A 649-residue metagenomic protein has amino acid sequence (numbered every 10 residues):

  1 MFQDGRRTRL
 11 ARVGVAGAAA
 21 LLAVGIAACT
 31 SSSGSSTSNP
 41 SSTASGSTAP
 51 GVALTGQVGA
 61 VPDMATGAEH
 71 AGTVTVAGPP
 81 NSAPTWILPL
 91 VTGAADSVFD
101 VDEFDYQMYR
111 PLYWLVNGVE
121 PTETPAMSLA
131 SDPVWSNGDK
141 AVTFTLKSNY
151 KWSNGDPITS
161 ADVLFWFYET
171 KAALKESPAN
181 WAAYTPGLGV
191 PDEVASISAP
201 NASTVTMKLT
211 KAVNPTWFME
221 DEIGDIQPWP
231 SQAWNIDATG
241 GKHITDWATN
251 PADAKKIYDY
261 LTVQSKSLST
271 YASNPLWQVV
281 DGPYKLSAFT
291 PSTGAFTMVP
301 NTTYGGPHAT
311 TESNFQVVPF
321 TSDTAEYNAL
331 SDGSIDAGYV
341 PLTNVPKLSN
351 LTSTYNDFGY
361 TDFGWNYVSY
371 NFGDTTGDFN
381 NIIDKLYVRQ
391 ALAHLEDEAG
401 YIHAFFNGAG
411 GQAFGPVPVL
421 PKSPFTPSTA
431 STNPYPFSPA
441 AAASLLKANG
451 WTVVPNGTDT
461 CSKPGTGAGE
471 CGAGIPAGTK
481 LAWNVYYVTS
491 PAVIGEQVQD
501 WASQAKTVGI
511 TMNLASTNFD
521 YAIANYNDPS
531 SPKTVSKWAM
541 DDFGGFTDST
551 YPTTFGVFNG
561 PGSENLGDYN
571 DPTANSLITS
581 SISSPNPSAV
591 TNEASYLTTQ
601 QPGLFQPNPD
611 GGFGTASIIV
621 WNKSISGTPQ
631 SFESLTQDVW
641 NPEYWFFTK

Functional and structural regions predicted by a protein language model:
C29-S38: Bacterial lipoprotein signal-peptidase II cleavage site
Q57-V58, T290-A295, P300-T302, L395-S431 (+3 more regions): Detector for C-terminal structural segments
G72-N137, V279: N-terminal lobe/hinge region of extracytoplasmic solute-binding protein
T73-G78, T159-Y168, A202-K208, A212 (+10 more regions): Alpha-helical secondary-structure segments
V98, S131-A179, P200, T206-K208 (+3 more regions): Aromatic- and charge-enriched surface segment that lines or borders ligand/interaction sites
N117-G118, D225-A309, S444: Gly/Pro-rich hinge or "lid" segments in bacterial periplasmic/extracellular proteins
A183-L261: Surface-exposed binding/hinge segments that line and control ligand-binding clefts or catalytic entry sites
A272-P275, G294-L348, T511-N513: Ligand-site clamp/hinge motif
